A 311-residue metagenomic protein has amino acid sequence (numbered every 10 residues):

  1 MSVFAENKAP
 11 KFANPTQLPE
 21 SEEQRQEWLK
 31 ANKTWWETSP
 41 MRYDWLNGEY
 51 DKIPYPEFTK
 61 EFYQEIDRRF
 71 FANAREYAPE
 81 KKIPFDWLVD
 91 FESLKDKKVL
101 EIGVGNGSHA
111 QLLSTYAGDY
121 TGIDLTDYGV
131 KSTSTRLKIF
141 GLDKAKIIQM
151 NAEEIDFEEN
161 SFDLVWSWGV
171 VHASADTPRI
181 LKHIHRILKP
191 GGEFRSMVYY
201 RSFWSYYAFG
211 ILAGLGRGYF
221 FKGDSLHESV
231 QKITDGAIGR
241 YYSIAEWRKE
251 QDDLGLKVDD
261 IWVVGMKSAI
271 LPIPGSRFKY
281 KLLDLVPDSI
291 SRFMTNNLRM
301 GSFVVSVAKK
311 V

Functional and structural regions predicted by a protein language model:
S2-D67: N-terminal, positively charged/glycine-rich alpha-helical extensions of SAM-dependent methyltransferases
E57-D96: Conserved alpha-helix/loop element of class I SAM-dependent methyltransferases that forms part of the SAM/SAH-binding
L100, N106-E154: Class I SAM-dependent methyltransferase SAM/SAH-binding core
E153-L164: A short acidic, Gly/Pro-enriched loop at the edge of an enzyme's catalytic core that lines a small-molecule cofactor
L164-T177: A short SAM/SAH-binding and catalytic strip from SAM-dependent methyltransferases
P178-E193: A short glycine-rich, Lys/Arg-flanked "PGG" loop and its adjoining helix->strand segment in the class I
E193-G223: Conserved class I S-adenosyl-L-methionine
A213-G239, I244-E250, L254, V258-V311: A C-terminal cap/extension of S-adenosyl-L-methionine-dependent methyltransferases that defines the acceptor-substrate
